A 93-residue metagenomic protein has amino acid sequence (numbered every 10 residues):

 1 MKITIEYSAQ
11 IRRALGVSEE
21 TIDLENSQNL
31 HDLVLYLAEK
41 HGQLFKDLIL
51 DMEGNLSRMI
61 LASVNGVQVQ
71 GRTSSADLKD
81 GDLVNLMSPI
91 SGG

Functional and structural regions predicted by a protein language model:
M1-G92: Ubiquitin-like/PB1-type beta-grasp interaction modules and other compact soluble beta-rich domains
